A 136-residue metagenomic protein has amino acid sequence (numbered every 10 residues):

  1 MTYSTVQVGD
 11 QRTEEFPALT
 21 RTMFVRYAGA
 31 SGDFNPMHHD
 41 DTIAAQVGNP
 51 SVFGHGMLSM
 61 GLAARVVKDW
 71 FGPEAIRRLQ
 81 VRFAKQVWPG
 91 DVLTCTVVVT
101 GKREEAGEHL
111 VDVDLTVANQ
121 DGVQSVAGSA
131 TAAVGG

Functional and structural regions predicted by a protein language model:
M1-A75: Hot-dog-fold acyl-thioester-processing enzymes
M1-R12, Q86-G136: HotDog/MaoC-like acyl-thioester-processing domains
F16-L19, F83, V134: Hydrophobic residues in beta-strands and at strand termini
I43, L79, A106-G107: Sparse recognition of residues in long alpha-helices and their boundaries
D69-C95: Mid-chain, well-packed structural core segment of small domains
